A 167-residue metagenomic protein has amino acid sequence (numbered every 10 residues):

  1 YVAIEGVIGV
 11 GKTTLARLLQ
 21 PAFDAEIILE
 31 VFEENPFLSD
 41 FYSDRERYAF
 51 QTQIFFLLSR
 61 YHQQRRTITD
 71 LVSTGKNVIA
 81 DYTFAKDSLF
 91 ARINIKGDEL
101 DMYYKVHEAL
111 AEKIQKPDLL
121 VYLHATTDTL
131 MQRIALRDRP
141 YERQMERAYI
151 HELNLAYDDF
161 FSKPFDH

Functional and structural regions predicted by a protein language model:
Y1: Walker A (P-loop) ATP-phosphate-binding motif of ABC ATPase nucleotide-binding domains
I4: Hydrophobic anchor at the beta1->P-loop junction of P-loop NTPases
V7: P-loop (Walker A) phosphate-binding loop of NTP-binding proteins
K12: Conserved lysine of the Walker
R17, P21-S59: Conserved substrate/cofactor phosphate-moiety recognition/catalytic segment in nucleotide-dependent phosphotransferases
Y48, T52-Q115: Glycine-rich phosphate-binding loop used to anchor ATP phosphates in small-molecule kinases, encompassing both
D87-A156: A glycine- and Lys/Arg-enriched "phosphate-lid" helix/loop adjacent to the NTP-binding pocket of small-molecule kinases
S162-H167: Short, intrinsically disordered, charge-balanced linker/junction segments flanking boundaries in proteins
